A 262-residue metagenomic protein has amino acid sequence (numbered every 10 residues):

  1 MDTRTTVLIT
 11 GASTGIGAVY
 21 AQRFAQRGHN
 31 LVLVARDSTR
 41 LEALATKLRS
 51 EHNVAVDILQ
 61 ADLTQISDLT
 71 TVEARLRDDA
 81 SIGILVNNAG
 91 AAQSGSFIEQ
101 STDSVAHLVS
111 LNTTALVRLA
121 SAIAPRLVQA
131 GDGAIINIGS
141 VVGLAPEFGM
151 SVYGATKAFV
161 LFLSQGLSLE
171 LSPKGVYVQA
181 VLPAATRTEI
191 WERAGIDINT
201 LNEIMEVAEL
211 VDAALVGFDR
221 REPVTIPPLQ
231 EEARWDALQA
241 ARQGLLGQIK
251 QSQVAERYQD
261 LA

Functional and structural regions predicted by a protein language model:
G11-G15: Conserved glycine-rich cofactor-binding loop
R27-L44: Conserved glycine-rich Rossmann-like NAD(P)H-binding loop of the short-chain dehydrogenase/reductase
N88-Q93: Conserved NAD(P)H cofactor-binding loop of Rossmann-fold oxidoreductase domains
S96-I98, S104-H107: Substrate-binding pocket helix/loop in short-chain dehydrogenase/reductase
A120, T156: Active-site helix of classical SDR
S140: Residue(s) in the substrate-gating loop at a strand-loop-helix junction that position the organic substrate next
A180, I196-W235: C-terminal helical subdomain
